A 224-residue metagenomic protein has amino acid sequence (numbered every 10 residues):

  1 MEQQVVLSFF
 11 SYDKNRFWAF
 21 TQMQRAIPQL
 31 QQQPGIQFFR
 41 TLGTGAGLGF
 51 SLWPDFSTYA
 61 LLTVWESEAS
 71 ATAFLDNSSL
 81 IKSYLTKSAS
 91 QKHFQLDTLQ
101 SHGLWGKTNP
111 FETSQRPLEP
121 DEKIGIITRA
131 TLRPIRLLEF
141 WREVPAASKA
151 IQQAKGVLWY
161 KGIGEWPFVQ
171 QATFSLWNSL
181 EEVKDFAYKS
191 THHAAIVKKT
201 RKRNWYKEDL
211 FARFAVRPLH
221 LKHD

Functional and structural regions predicted by a protein language model:
M1-Y59, E68-F74, K87-A172, E182-K189 (+1 more regions): Short S/T/G/P-rich N-terminal loop/turn motif that feeds into the first structured element of a domain
S79-L85, A194-A195: A common structural junction motif
D185-F186, T191-E208: Extended hydrophobic/aromatic segments used for targeting, binding, or gating
